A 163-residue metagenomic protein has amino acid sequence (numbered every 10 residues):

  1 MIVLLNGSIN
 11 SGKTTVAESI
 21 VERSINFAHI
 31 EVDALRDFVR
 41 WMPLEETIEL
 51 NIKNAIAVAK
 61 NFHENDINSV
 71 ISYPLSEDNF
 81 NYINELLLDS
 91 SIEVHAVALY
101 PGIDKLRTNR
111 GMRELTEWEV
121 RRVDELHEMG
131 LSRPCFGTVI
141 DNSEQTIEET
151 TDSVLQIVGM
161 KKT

Functional and structural regions predicted by a protein language model:
L5: Hydrophobic anchor at the beta1->P-loop junction of P-loop NTPases
S8: P-loop (Walker A) phosphate-binding loop of NTP-binding proteins
S11: ATP-binding Walker
T14: Walker A/P-loop
A17-K60: Conserved substrate/cofactor phosphate-moiety recognition/catalytic segment in nucleotide-dependent phosphotransferases
L50-S91: Glycine-rich phosphate-binding loop used to anchor ATP phosphates in small-molecule kinases, encompassing both
S90-R110, I140: Conserved phosphate-donor/acceptor-positioning beta-strand/loop module used by diverse small-molecule
M112-S153, K161: Small-molecule kinase domains that catalyze NTP-dependent phosphoryl transfer to phosphate-bearing small molecules
